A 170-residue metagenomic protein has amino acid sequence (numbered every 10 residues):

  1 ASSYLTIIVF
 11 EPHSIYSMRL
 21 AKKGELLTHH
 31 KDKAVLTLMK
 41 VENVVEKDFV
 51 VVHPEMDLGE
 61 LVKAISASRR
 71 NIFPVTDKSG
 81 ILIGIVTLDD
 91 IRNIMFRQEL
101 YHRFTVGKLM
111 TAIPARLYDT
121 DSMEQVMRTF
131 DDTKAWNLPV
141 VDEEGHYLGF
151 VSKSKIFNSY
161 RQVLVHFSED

Functional and structural regions predicted by a protein language model:
A1-V51, V163-D170: Membrane-interfacial segments at transmembrane helix termini in multi-pass membrane proteins
T37-F49, M56, D90, H102-P114: Bateman (tandem CBS) regulatory domains
V52-R69, T76, M95, R116-W136 (+2 more regions): The conserved cystathionine-beta-synthase
P74, L82-I85: Helical hairpin unit composed of two closely spaced alpha helices linked by a short loop
G84-I91, G149-I156: Short hydrophobic beta-strand motif reused across regulatory alpha/beta modules
L88, R103-V106, Q125, A135: Nucleotide-binding motor/catalytic cores of P-loop/tubulin-like NTPases across gene-expression machines
Q98: Beta-strand/loop-dominated core regions that host nucleotide or nucleotide-derived cofactor-binding catalytic loops
